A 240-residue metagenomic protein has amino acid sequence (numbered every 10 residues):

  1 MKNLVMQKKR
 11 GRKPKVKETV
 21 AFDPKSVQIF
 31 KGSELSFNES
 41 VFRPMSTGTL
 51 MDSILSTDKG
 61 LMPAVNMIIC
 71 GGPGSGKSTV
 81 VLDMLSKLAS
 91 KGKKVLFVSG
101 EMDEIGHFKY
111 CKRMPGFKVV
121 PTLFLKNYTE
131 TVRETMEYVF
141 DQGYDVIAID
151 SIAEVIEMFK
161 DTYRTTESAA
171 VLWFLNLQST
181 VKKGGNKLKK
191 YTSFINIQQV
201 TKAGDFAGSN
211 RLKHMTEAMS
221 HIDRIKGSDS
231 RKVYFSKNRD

Functional and structural regions predicted by a protein language model:
K2-M114: The Walker A/P-loop phosphate-binding site
D23-V27, G32-E34, D141-G143, E154 (+5 more regions): Short, flexible loop motifs at catalytic/binding sites
G60-L61, K87-K91, P115-G116, Y138-Q142 (+2 more regions): Conserved catalytic network of the ASCE P-loop NTPase/AAA+ motor domain
G72, K91-N176, T180: Conserved inter-motif catalytic segment of the P-loop NTP-binding fold
S75, T129-T131, V200-A203: Short beta->alpha connector loops
K77, A169, A203-D205: Short, glycine/acidic-rich beta->alpha junctions
V80-M84, T135-E137, N176, G208-R211: A short acidic, amphipathic alpha-helical/loop segment
Q178-D240: Phosphate-binding/switch region of NTP-binding enzymes
